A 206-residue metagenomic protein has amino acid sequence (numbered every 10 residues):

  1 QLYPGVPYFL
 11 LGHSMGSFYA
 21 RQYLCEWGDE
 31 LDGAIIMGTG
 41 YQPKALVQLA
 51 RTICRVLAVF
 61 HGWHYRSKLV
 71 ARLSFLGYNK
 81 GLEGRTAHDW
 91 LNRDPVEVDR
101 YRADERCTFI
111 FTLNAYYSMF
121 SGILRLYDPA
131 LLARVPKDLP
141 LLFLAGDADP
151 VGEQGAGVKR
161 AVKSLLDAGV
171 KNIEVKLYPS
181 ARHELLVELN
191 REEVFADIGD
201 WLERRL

Functional and structural regions predicted by a protein language model:
Q1-P7: Conserved acidic catalytic loop of the alpha/beta-hydrolase fold
L11, A20-R106: Alpha/beta-hydrolase-fold enzymes
G16-S17: Catalytic nucleophile loop
C107, F111-A133: Active-site nucleophile elbow and catalytic-triad environment of alpha/beta-hydrolase enzymes
V135-L141, K171: Short, proline-enriched alpha-helix->beta-strand connector loops that line the catalytic pocket of alpha/beta-hydrolase
F143-A145: Short beta-strand/loop motif that positions the catalytic acidic residue of the alpha/beta-hydrolase fold
P150-R160: Conserved alpha/beta-hydrolase "acid-adjacent" motif
A168, N172-L206: Catalytic active-site module of serine/aspartate enzymes centered on a nucleophile-bearing elbow/loop
